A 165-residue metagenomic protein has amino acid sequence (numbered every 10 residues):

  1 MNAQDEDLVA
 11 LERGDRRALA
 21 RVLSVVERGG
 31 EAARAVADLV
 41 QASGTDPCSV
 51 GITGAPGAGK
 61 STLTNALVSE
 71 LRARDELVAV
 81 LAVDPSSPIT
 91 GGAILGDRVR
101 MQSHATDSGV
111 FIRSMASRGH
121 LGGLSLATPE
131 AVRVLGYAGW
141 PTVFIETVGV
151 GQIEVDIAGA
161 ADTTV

Functional and structural regions predicted by a protein language model:
A3-V50, A55-A58, T64-V165: Nucleotide-state-sensitive switch-loop elements of NTP-binding domains
